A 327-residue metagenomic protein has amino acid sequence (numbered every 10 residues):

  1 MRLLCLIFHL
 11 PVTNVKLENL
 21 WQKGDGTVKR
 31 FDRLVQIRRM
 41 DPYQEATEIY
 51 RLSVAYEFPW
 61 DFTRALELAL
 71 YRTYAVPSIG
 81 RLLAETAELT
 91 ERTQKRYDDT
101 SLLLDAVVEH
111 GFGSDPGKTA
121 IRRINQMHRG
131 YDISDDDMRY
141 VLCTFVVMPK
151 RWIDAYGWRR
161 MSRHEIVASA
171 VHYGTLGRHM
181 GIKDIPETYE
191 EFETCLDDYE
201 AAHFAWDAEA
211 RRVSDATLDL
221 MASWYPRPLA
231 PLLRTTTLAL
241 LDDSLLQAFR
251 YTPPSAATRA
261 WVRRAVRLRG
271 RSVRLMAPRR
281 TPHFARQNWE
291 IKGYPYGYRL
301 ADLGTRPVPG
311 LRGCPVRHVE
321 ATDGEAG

Functional and structural regions predicted by a protein language model:
L3-G327: Mature, function-bearing regions of proteins
